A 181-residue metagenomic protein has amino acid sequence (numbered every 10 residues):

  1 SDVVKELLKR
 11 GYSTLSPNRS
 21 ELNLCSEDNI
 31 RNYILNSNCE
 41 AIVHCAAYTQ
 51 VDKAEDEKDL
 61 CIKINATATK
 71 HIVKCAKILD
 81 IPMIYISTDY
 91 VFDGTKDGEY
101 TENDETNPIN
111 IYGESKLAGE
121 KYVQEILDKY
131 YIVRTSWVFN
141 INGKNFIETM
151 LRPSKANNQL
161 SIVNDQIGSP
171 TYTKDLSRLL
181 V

Functional and structural regions predicted by a protein language model:
V3, L7: Aromatic pocket-lining residues of Rossmann-like dinucleotide-binding sites
L8-N32: Adenosine-cofactor binding site in Rossmann-like domains, unifying the SAM/SAH pocket of S-adenosylmethionine-dependent
P17, I42-A46, M83-T88, D93 (+1 more regions): SDR active-site strand-loop-helix element
E27-I64: NAD(P)H-binding glycine-rich loop region in Rossmannoid oxidoreductase-like domains and their noncatalytic homologs
D52-D59, G94-G98, G143-K144: Conserved catalytic-core motifs of eukaryotic protein kinase domains, centered on the activation segment
D56-I84: NAD(P)-cofactor binding segment of oxidoreductase domains
K63, T67-H71, V91-V133, W137-F139: Catalytic helix-loop patch of NAD(P)-dependent Rossmann-fold dehydrogenases
K121-V181: NAD(P)-dependent short-chain dehydrogenase/reductase
